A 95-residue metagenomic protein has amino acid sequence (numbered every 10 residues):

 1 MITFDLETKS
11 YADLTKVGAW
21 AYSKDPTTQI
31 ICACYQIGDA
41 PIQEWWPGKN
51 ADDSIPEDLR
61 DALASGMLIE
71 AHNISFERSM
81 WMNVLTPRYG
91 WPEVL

Functional and structural regions predicted by a protein language model:
I2-F4, T8, D13-V17, T28-L95: Conserved DEDDh/DEDDy metal-dependent 3′-5′ exonuclease domain
A21-P26: Short consensus segments that form the blades of beta-propeller domains, in both extracellular/periplasmic
